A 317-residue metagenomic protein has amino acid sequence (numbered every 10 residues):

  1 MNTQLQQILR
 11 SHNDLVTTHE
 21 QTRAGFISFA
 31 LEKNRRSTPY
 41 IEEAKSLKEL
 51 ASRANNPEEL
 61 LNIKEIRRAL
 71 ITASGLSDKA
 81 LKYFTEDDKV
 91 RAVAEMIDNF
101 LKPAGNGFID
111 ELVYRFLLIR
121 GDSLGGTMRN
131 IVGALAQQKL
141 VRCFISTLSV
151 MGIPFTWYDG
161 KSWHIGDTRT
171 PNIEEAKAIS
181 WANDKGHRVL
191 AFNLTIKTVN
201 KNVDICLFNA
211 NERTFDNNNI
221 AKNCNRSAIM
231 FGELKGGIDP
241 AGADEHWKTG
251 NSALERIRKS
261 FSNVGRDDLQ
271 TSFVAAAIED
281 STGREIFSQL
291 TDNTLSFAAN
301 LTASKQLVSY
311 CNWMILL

Functional and structural regions predicted by a protein language model:
M1-C143, T147: Nuclease-adjacent, charged terminal/linker segments that flank catalytic cores
T3, T17-T18, T22, T38 (+14 more regions): Residue-identity detector for threonine
V16, V90-V93, V113, V132 (+10 more regions): Extended aliphatic helical segments
Q21-A24, R35, Y158, A176 (+1 more regions): Alpha-helical structural elements
S37, A51-S52, L61, I71-T72 (+9 more regions): Generic local-structure boundary detector
L70-T72, K82-Y83, F116-V203, A210 (+1 more regions): Charge-rich, low-complexity intrinsically disordered linkers/tails that border or connect globular domains
H164-L317: Catalytic core segments in nucleotide and nucleic-acid processing enzymes
